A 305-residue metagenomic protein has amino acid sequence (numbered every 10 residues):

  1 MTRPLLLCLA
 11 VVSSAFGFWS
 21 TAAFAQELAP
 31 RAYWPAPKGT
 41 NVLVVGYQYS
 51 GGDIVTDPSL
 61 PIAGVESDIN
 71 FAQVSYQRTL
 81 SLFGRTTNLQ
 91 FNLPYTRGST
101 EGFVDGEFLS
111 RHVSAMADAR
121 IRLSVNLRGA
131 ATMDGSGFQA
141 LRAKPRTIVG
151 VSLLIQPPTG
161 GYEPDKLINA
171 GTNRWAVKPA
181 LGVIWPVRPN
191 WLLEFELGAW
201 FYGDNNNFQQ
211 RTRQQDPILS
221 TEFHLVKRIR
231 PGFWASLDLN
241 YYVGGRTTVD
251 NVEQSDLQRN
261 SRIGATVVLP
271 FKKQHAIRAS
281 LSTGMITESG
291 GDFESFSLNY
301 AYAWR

Functional and structural regions predicted by a protein language model:
A22-V44, G129-T147, R305: Outer-membrane beta-barrel biogenesis signature
N41-L43, T87-F91, I121, T147-L153 (+5 more regions): Transmembrane beta-strands of outer-membrane beta-barrel proteins
V45-Y47, V74-R78, I121-L127, L153 (+6 more regions): Residues on the lipid-exposed face of transmembrane beta-strands in outer-membrane beta-barrel proteins
Y47-D53, R78, L93-S99, L127 (+5 more regions): Transmembrane beta-strands of outer-membrane beta-barrel pores
S50-F71, F108-L109, P164-N169: Surface-exposed strand-loop-strand hairpins of Gram-negative outer-membrane beta-barrel proteins
D53-I54, G84-T87, A131, N190-L193 (+2 more regions): Repeated loop/turn-to-beta-strand initiation elements of outer-membrane beta-barrel proteins
R97-Q214, S255-D256: Outer-membrane pore/translocation modules
N207-R305: Outer membrane beta-barrel transmembrane domains
